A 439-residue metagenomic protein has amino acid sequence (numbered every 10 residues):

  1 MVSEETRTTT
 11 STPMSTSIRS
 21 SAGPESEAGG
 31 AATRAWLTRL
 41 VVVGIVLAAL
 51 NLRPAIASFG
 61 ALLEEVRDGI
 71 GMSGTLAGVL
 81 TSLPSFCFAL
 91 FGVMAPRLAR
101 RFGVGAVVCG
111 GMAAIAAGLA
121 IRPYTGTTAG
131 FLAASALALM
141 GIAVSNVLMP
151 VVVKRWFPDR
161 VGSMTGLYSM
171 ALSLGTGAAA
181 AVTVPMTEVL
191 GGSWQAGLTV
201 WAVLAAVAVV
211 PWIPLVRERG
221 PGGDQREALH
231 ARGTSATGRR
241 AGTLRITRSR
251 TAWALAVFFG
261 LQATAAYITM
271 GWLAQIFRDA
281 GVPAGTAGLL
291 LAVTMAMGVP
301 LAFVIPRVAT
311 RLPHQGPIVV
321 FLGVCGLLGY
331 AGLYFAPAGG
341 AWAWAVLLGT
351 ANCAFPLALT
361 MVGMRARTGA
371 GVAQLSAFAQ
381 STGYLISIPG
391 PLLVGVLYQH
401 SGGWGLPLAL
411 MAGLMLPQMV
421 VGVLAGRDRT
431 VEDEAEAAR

Functional and structural regions predicted by a protein language model:
E25-A35, R217-L255, R439: Juxtamembrane intracellular "pre-TM" segments in multi-pass secondary transporters
F59-G60, R250-P300: Extracytoplasmic gate region of multi-pass secondary transporters
G71, G103, Y124-A129, P158 (+3 more regions): Helix-breaking motifs and short loop linkers at transmembrane-helix boundaries and internal kinks in secondary membrane
L90-A129: Conserved MFS/SLC helix-loop-helix module at the cytosolic interface between two early adjacent transmembrane helices
A134-L172: Cytoplasmic helix-loop-helix junction between adjacent transmembrane helices in 12-TM secondary transporters
D159-R160, L167-G220: Helix-loop-helix hairpin linking two adjacent transmembrane segments in secondary transporters
Q315-A358: C-terminal transmembrane helical hairpin of 12-TM major facilitator-type secondary transporters
A366-W404, M411: A late C-terminal transmembrane helix in Major Facilitator Superfamily
